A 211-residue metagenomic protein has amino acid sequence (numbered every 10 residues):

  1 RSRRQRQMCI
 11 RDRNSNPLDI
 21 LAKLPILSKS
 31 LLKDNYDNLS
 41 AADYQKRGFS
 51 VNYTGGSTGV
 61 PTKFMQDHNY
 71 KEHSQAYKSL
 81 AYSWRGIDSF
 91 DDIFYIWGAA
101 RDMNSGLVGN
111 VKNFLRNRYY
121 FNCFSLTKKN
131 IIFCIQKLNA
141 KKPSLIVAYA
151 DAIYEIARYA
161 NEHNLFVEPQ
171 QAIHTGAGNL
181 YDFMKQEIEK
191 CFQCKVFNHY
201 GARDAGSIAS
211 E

Functional and structural regions predicted by a protein language model:
R1-Q7, R11-Y53, G59-D92, A99 (+5 more regions): Nucleotide 5′-phosphate-binding alpha/beta core
R4, T54, I188-F192: PAPS/PAP-binding and catalytic site of the sulfotransferase fold
I20-I26, M103-S105, S207-S210: Short, solvent-exposed polar/charged micro-motifs at secondary-structure junctions
S28, G48-N52, N104-K112, T127: Membrane-targeting and insertion segments and their boundary/processing signals
T58-P61, A100, R203, I208: Gly/Ser/Thr-rich beta-alpha loop segments that engage phosphate groups in nucleotides
S79-N113, F121-F124: Conserved AMP-binding loop of ANL adenylate-forming enzymes
N113-E211: Active-site glycine/GP-rich loop and adjacent strand/helix microenvironment that borders small-molecule binding pockets
